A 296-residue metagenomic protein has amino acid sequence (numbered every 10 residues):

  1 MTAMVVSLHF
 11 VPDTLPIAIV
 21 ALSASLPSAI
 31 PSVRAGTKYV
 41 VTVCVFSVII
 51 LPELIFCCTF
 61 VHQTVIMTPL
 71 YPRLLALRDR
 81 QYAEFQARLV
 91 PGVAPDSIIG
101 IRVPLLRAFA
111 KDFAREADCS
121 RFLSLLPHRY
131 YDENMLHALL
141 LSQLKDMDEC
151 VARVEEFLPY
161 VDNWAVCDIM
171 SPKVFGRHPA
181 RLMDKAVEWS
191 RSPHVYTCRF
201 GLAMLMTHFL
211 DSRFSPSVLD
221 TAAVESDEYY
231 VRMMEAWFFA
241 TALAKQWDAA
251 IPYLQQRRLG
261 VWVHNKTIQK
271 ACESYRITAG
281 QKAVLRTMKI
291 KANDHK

Functional and structural regions predicted by a protein language model:
M1-A3, L54, I66: Residue-level detector of intrinsically disordered terminal segments
T2, S7, T14, A18 (+3 more regions): Low-acidity, Ser/Thr- and Arg-rich intrinsically disordered low-complexity segments
S23, A35, F56-C57, P91: Feature targets compositionally biased, intrinsically disordered low-complexity regions with long contiguous runs
C44, C57-C58: Cysteine-centered motifs
V48-L51, T59, M67: Extreme N-termini of proteins with methionine-enriched Sec-type signal peptides or N-terminal signal-anchor
I66-K296: Alpha-helical scaffold domains
